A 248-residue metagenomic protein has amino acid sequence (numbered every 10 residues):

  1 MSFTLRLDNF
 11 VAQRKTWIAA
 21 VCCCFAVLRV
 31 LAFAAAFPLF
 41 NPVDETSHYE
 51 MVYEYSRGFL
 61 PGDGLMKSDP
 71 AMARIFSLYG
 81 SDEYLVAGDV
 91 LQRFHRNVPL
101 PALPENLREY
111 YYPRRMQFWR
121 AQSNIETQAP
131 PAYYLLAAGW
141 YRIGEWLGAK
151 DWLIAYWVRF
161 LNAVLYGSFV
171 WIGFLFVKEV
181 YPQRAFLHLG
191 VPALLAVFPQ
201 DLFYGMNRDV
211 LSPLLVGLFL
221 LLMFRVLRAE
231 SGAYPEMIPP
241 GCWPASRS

Functional and structural regions predicted by a protein language model:
M1-L31: Start-transfer (signal-anchor) and selected internal transmembrane alpha helices of multi-pass inner/ER membrane
C22-F25, L161-N162, R208: Alpha-helical transmembrane segments of multi-pass integral membrane proteins
L31-T46: Helix-to-loop transition at the C-terminal end of transmembrane segments
R57-V158: Interfacial juxtamembrane loops and adjacent helix segments that form the catalytic/substrate-binding surfaces
A149-W152, G173-A196, L214: Transmembrane-helix signature of polytopic, membrane-embedded enzymes that assemble or transfer cell-envelope glycans
Y156-Y181, L218-L221: Transmembrane-helix motifs of polytopic, lipid-linked glycan transferases
Y204-S212: Short acidic/glycine- and proline-prone juxtamembrane loop motifs at membrane-interface regions of multi-pass membrane
L222-S246: Short hydrophobic alpha-helices at membrane interfaces in multi-pass membrane enzymes
